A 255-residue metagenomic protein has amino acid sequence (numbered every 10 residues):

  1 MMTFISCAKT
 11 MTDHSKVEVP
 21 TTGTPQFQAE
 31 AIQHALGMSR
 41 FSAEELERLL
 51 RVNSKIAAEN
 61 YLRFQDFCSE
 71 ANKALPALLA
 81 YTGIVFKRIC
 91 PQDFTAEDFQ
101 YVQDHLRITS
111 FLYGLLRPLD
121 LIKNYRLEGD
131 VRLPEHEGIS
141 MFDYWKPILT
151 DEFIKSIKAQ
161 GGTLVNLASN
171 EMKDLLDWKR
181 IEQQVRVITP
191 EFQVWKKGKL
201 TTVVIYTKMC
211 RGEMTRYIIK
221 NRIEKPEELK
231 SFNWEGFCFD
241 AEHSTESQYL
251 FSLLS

Functional and structural regions predicted by a protein language model:
M1-F4, E70-A77, G114-P118, K179-Q184: Short, functional N-terminal and low-complexity linear motifs
M2-S6, T163-N166: Short hydrophobic beta-strand segments
F4-D93: Active-site helix-to-loop segments that bind/position phosphate- or nucleotide-bearing substrates and donors across
P91-T245, L250-S255: Internal, well-folded beta-alpha domain core
